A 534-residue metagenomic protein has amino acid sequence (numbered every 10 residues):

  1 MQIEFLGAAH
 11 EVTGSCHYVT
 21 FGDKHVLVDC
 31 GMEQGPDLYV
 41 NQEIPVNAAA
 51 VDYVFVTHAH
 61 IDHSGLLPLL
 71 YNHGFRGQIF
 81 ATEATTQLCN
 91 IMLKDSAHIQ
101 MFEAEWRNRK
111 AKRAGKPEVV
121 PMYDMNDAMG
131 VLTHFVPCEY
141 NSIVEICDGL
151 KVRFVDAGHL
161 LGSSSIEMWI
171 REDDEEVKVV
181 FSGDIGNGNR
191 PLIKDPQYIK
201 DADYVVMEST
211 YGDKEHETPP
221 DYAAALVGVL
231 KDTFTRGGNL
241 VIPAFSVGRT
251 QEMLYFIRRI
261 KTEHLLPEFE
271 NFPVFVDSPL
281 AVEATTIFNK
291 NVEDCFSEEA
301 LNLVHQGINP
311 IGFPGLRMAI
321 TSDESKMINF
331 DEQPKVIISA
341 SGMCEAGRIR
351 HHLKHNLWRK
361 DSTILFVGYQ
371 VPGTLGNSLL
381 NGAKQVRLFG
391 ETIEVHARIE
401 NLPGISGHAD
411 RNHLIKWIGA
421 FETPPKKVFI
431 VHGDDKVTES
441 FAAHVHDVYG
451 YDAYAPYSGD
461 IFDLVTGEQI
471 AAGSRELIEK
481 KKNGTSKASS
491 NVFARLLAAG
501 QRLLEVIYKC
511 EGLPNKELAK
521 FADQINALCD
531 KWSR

Functional and structural regions predicted by a protein language model:
M1-F55, H60, S64, Y71-E252 (+2 more regions): His/Asp/Glu-rich metal-coordinating catalytic cores of metallo-dependent phosphodiesterases/hydrolases acting on
L150-F154, I287-C295, I415-K416, V465-L477: Short, surface-exposed amphipathic charged segments that create phosphate/polyanion-binding patches used for binding
P191-V206, V292-E299, Q370-H396: Short, compositionally biased "basic patch" segments
V229-L375, V386-R387, V437-E439, H444-V448 (+2 more regions): Hard-cation-handling environments
R359, D434-E479: C-terminal, active-site-flanking charged/polar segments
R387-I418: Generic long, charged, amphipathic alpha-helical segments
G419-F421, P425, F441: C-terminal accessory regions
G459-K520: Charged, amphipathic alpha-helical linkers/stalks
